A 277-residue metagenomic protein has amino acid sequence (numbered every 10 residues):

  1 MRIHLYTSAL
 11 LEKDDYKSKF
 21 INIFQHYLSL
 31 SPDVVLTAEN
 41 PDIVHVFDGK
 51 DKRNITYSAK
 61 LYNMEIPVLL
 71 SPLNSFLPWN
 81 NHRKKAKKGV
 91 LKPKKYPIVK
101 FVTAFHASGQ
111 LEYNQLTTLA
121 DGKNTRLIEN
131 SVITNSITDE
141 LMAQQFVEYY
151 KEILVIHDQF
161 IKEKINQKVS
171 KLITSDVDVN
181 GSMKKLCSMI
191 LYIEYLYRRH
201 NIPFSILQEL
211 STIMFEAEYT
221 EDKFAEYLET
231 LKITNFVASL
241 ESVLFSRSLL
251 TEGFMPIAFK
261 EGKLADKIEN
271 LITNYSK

Functional and structural regions predicted by a protein language model:
M1-E39, A143, K151: N-terminal subdomain of nucleotide-sugar transferases
K17, F47, A107-G109, N130: Replace "coordinates the UDP/GDP/TDP-sugar" with "coordinates nucleotide-activated sugar donors
V34-N54, P67-S71, H200: Short N-terminal targeting/anchoring amphipathic segment
I43-H45, A59-W79, H106, R126: Active-site proximal beta-strand in glycosyltransferases
K87-A104: Membrane-proximal helix-turn-helix segments that form the acceptor-binding/catalytic region of lipid-linked
V102-N124, V132: A short, active-site helix/loop in glycosyltransferases that binds the activated sugar's phosphate group
E112, I128-I137, L210: Short beta-strand->alpha-helix junction loop in the catalytic core of nucleotide-activated group-transfer enzymes
Q145-K277: Conserved NTP-donor binding/palm subdomain of two-metal-ion nucleotidyltransferases/polymerases, i.e., the charged
